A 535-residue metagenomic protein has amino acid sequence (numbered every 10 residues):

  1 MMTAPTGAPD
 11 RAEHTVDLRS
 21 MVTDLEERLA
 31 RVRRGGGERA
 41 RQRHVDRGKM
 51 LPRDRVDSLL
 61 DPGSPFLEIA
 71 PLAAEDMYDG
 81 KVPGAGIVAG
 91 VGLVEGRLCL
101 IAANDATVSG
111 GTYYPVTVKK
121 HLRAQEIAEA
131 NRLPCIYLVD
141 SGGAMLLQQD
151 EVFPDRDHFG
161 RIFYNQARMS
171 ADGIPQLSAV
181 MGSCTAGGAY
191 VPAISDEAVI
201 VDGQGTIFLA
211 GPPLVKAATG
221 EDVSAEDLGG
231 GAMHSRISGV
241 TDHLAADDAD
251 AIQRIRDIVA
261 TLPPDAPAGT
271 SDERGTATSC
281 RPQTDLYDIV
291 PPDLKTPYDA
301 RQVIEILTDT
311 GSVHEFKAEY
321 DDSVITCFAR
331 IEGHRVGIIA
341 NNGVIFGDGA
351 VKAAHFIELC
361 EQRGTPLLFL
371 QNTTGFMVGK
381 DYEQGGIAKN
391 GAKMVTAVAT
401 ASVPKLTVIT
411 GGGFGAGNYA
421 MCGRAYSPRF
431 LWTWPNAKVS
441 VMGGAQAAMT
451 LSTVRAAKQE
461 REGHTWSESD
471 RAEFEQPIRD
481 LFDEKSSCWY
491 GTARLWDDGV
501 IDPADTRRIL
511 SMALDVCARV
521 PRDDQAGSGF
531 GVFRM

Functional and structural regions predicted by a protein language model:
M1-M535: Ligand-binding clefts of soluble mixed alpha/beta catalytic domains
